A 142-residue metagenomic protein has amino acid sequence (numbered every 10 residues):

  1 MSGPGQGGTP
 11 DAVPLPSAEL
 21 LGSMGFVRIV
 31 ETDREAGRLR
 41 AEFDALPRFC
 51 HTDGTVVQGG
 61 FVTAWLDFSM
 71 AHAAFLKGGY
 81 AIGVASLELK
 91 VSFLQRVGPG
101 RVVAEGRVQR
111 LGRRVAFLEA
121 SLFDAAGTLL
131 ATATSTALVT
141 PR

Functional and structural regions predicted by a protein language model:
M1-R142: Terminal targeting signals and extreme-terminal segments of soluble enzymes
